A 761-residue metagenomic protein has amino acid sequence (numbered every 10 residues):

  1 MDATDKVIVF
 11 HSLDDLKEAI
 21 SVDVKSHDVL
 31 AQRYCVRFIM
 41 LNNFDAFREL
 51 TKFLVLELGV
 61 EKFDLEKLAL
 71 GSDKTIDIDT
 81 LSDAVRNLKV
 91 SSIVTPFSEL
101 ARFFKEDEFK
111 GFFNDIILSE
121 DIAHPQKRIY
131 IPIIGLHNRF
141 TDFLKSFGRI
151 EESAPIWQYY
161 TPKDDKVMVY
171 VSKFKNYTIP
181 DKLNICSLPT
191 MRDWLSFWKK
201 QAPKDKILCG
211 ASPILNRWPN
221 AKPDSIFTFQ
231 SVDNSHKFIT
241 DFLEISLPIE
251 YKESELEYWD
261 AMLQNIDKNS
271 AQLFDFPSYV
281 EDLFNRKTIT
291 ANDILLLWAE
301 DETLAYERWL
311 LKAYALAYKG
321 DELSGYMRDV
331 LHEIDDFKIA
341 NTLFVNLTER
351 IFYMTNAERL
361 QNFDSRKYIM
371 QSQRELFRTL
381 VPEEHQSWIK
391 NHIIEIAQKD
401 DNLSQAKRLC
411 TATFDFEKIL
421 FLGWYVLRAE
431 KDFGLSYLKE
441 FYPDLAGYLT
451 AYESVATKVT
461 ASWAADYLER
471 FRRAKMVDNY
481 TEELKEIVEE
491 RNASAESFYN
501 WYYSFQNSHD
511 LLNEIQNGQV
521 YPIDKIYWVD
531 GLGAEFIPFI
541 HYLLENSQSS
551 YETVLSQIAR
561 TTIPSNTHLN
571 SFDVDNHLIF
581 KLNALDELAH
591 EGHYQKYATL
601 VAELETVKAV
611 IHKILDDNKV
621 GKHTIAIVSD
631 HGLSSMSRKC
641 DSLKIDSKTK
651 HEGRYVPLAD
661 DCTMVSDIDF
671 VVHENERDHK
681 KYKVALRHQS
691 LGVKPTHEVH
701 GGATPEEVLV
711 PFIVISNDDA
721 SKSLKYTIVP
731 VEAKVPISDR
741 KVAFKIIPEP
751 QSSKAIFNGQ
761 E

Functional and structural regions predicted by a protein language model:
M1-D524, G531-I625, S629-E761: …; additionally, a secondary subgroup of soluble metalloenzymes is captured
